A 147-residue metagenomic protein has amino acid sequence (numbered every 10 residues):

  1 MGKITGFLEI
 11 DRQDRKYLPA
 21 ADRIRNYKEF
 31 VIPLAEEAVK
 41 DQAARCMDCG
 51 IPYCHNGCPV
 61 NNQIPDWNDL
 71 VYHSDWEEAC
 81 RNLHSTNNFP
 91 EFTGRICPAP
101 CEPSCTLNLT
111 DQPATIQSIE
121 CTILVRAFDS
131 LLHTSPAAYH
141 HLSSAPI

Functional and structural regions predicted by a protein language model:
M1-S135: Ferredoxin-type iron-sulfur electron-transfer modules and their immediate structural context
L132-H140, P146: Conserved small/polar residues in nucleotide/adenosyl-binding loops
